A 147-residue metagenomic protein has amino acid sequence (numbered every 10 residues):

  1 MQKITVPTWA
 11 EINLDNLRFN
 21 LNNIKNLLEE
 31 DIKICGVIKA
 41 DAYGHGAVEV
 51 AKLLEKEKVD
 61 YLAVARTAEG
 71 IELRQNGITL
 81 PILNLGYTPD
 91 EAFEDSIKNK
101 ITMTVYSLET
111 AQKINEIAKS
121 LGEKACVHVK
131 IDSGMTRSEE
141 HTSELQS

Functional and structural regions predicted by a protein language model:
M1: Short, basic/glycine-rich phosphate-binding loops at helix/coil junctions that contact nucleotide phosphates
I4, T8-E11, N16-F19, E29-S143: Active-site-proximal beta-alpha core segment in soluble small-molecule metabolic enzymes
L145-S147: Hydrophobic alpha-helical segments, chiefly the membrane-spanning helices and signal/signal-anchor peptides
